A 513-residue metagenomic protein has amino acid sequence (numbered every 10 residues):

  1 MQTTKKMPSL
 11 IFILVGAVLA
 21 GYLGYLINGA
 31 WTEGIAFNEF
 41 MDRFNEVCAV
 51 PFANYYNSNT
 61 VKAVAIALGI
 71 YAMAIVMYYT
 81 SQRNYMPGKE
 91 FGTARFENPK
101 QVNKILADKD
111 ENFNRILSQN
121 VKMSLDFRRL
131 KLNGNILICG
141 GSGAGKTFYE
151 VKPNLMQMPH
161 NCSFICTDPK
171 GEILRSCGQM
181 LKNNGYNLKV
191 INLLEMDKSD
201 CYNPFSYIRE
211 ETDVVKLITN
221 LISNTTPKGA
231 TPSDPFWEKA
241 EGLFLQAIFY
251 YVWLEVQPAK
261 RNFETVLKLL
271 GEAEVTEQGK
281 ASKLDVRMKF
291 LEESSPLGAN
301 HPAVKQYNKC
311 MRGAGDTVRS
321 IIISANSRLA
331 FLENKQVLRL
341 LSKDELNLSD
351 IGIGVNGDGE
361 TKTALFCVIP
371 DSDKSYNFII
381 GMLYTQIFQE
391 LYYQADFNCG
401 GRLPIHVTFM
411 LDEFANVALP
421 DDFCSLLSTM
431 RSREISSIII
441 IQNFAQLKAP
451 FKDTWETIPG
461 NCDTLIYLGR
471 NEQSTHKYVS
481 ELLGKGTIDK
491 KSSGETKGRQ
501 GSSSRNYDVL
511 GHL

Functional and structural regions predicted by a protein language model:
M1-A144, F148-N154: Basic- and hydrophobic-enriched, low-structure N-terminal and domain-boundary segments that flank ATP-binding catalytic
L14, F127-I435, P450, G460: P-loop NTPase motor domains
G34-F40, I379-G381, F423-C424, S480-E481: Composition- and surface-driven signal marking solvent-exposed, interaction-prone regions in large proteins
I70, F236-G242, A247-Y250, K362 (+2 more regions): P-loop NTPase motor core of the ASCE superfamily
K100-N103, A107, F378, F414 (+1 more regions): A short glycine-/small-residue-rich loop at the edge of a beta-strand within enzyme catalytic domains
P169, Q442-Q446: Conserved H-loop
I191, I441-Q442, G469-R470: Short beta->alpha connector loops at strand-helix junctions that form conserved, small/polar/Pro-enriched
